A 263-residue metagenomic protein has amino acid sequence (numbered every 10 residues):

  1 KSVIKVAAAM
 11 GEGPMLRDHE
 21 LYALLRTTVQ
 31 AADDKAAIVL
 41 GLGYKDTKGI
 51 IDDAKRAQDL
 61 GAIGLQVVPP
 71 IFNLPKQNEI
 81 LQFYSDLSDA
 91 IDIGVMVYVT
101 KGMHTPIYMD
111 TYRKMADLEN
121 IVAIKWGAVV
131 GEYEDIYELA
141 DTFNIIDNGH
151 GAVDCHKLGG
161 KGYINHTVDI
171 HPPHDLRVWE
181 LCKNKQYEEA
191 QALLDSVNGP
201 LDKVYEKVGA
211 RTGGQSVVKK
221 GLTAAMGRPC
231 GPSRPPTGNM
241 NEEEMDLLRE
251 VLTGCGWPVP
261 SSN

Functional and structural regions predicted by a protein language model:
K1, H171-N263: C-terminal alpha-helical cap/extension of soluble enzyme domains
K1-H104, T237-G238: Active-site beta->alpha loop and helix N-cap motifs at the rims of alpha/beta catalytic domains
L21, L25, I50, Y133 (+2 more regions): A general structural signal for well-ordered alpha-helical segments in protein cores
T28, A57, L87, I124 (+4 more regions): Conserved, mostly hydrophobic/aromatic
Q58-G64, A90-I93, K114-A123, C230-G231: Structural recognition of alpha->loop->beta junctions
K101-V204, V208: Catalytic alpha/beta core domains of metabolic enzymes, predominantly
